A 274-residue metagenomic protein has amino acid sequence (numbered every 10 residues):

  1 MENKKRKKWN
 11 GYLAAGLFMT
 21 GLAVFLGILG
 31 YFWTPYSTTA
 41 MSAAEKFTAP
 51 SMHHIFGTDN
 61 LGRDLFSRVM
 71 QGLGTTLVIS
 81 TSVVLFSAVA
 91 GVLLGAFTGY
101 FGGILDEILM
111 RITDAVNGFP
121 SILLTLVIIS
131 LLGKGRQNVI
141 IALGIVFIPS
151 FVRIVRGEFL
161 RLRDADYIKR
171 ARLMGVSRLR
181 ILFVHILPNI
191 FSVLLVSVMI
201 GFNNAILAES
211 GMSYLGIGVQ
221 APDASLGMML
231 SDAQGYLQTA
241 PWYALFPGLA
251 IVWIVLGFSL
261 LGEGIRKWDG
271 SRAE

Functional and structural regions predicted by a protein language model:
M1-Y36, I112, I190: N-terminal signal-anchor/first transmembrane alpha helix
L26, Y31-F32, S80-D114, L126: Transmembrane-helix boundary motif in ABC transporter permease subunits
I55, D59, G99-Y100, L105-R161 (+1 more regions): Generic hydrophobic transmembrane alpha-helix motif, especially the helices
G74-A90, F119, T125, L179-G211 (+1 more regions): Transmembrane alpha-helices
L126, G135-I140, G144, L194-M228: Non-cytoplasmic
I129-L131, F159, A208-A250: Glycine-rich helix-loop "coupling/hinge" segments at transmembrane-helix boundaries in multipass transporters
V146, S192, V196-F202, P241-E274: C-terminal transmembrane helix and the adjacent membrane-cytosol boundary/short C-terminal tail of inner/organellar
